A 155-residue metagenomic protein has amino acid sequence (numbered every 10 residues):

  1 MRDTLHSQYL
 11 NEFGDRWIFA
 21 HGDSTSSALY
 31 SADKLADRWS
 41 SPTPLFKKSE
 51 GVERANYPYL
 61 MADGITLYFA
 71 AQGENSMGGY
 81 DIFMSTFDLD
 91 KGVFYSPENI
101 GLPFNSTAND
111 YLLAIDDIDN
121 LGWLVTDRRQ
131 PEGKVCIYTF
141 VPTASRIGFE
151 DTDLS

Functional and structural regions predicted by a protein language model:
M1-S155: Short, conserved micro-motifs composed of acidic
